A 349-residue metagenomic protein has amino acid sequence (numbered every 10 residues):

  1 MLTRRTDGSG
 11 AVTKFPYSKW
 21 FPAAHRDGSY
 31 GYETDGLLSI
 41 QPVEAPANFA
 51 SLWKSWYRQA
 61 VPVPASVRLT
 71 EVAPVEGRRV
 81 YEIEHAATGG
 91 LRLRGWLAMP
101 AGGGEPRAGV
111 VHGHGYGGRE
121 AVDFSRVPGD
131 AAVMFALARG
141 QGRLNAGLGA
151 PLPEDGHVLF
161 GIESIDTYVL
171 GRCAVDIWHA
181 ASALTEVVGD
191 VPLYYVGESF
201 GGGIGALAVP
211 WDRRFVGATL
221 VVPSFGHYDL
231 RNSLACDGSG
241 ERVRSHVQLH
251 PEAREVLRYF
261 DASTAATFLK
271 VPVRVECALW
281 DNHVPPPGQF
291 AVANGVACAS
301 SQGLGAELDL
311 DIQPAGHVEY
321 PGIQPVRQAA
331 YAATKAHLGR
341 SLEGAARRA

Functional and structural regions predicted by a protein language model:
M1-G77, A345-A349: N-terminal targeting or regulatory segments adjacent to alpha/beta-hydrolase or S9 domains
F15-K19, F290-A349: C-terminal catalytic histidine-bearing segment of alpha/beta-hydrolase fold enzymes
R58-G102: N-terminal cap/lid segment of alpha/beta-hydrolase-fold proteins
G95-P100, E105-G117: Short beta-strand element of the alpha/beta-hydrolase
A121, A132-V175: Cap/lid segment of the alpha/beta-hydrolase catalytic domain
V187-S199: Alpha/beta-hydrolase fold nucleophile elbow
A206-H250, I312: Hydrolase active-site cap/lid region
S233-V296: The feature captures the conserved acid-bearing segment of alpha/beta-hydrolase catalytic domains
